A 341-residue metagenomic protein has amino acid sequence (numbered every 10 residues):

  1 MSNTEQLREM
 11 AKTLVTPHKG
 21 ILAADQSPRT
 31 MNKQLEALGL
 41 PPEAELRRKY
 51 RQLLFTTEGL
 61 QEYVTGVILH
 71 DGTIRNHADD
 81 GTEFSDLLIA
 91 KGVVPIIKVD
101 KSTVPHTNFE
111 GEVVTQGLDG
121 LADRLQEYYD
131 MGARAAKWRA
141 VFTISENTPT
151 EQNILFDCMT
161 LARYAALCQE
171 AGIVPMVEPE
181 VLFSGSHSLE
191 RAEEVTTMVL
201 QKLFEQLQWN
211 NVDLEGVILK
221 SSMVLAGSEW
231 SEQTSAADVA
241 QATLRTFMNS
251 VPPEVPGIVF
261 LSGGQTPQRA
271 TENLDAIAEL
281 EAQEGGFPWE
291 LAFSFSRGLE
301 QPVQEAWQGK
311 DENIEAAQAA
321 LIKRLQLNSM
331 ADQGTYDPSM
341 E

Functional and structural regions predicted by a protein language model:
M1-M131, I144, E232, A236 (+4 more regions): Alpha/beta catalytic barrel-like cores
E43, W138, V177, L219 (+1 more regions): Conserved, mostly hydrophobic/aromatic
V67, A136, P175-M176, V217 (+2 more regions): Hydrophobic residues within beta-strands of alpha/beta enzymes
D71, A140, S221: Residues that line or immediately flank small-molecule/substrate-binding pockets and catalytic motifs
I74-R75, L182-S184, A226, E300: Short, active-site-adjacent cap segments at secondary-structure transitions
K101, F142, V181, M223-L225: Short, histidine-centered active-site or binding-site loop motifs used for metal coordination, general acid-base
L121-L207: Helix-rich catalytic cores of soluble enzyme domains
F183-E254: Catalytic core of soluble alpha/beta enzymes
